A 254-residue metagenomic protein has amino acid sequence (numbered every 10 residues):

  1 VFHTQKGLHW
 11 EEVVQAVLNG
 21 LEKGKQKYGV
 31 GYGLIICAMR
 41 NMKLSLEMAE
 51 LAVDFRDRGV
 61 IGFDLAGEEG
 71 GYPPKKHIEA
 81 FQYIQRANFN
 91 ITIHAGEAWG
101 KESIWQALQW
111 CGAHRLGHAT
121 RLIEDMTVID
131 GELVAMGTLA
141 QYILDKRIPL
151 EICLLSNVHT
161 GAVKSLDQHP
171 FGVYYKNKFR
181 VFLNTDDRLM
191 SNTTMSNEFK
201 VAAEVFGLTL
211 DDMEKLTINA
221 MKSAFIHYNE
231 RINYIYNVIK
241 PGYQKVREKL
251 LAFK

Functional and structural regions predicted by a protein language model:
V1-G7, G31-C37: Divalent metal-dependent hydrolysis catalytic cores, especially in the metallo-beta-lactamase
H3-T4, M39-L44, G67-P73, E97-G100 (+3 more regions): Short, small-residue-enriched loops and turns at beta-alpha junctions that line or gate enzyme active sites
K6-V14: Active-site cleft segment of glycoside hydrolase catalytic domains centered on the general acid/base Glu
V14-G33, L44-G62, G70-H114, D130-I148 (+2 more regions): Histidine/acidic residue-rich metal-binding segments in metalloenzymes
T92-A98, I152-L154, N177-M195: Short acidic/histidine-rich active-site segments
G112-T185, I235-K254: Active-site neighborhoods of metal-dependent hydrolases
A202-E204: A short alpha/beta connector and helix-capping loop motif
G207-K254: Mid-to-C-terminal alpha-helical segments outside catalytic/metal-binding sites
